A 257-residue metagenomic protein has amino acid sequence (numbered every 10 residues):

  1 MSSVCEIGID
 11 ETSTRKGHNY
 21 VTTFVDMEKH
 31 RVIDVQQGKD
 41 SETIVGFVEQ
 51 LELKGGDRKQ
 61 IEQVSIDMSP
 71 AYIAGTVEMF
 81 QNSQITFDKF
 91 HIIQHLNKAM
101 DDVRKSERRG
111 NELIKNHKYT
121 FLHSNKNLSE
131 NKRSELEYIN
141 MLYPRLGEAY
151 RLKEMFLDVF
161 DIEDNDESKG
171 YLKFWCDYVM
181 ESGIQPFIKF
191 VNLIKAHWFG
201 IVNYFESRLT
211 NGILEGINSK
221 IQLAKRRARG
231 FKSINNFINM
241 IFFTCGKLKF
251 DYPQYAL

Functional and structural regions predicted by a protein language model:
S2-R15: Two-metal-ion RNase H-like nuclease active-site motif
K16-H18, D26-H30, Q37, E49 (+3 more regions): Acidic/histidine-rich catalytic cores and adjacent linkers of DNA breakage/strand-transfer/modification proteins
T22, N97-R109: Short, surface-exposed amphipathic charged segments that create phosphate/polyanion-binding patches used for binding
E42-Q50: Structural motif
I44, I92-D101: Short, charged, surface-exposed secondary-structure boundary motifs
